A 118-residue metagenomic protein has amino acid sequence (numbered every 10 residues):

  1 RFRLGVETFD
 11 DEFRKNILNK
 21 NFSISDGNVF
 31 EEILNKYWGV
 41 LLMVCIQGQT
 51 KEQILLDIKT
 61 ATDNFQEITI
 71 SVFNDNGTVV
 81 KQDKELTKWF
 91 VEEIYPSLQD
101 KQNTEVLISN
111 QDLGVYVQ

Functional and structural regions predicted by a protein language model:
R1-S25, G39-L41, E67-S71: Core AdoMet radical
I17-L18, V80-K88: Gly/Pro-rich active-site loop or hairpin
I24-Q82, V91-D112: Conserved C-terminal portion of the radical SAM core fold that forms the substrate/S-adenosylmethionine-binding
Y116-Q118: Radical SAM enzyme core and accessory elements
